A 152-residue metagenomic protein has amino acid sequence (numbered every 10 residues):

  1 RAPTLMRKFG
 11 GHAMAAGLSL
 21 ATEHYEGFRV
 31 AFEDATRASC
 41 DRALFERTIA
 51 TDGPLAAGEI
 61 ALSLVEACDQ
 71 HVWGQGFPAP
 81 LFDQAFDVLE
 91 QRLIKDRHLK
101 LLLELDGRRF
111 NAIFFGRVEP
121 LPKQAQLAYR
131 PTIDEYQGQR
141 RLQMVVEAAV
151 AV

Functional and structural regions predicted by a protein language model:
R1-V152: Acidic, two-metal ion nucleic-acid-processing modules in DNA metabolism proteins
